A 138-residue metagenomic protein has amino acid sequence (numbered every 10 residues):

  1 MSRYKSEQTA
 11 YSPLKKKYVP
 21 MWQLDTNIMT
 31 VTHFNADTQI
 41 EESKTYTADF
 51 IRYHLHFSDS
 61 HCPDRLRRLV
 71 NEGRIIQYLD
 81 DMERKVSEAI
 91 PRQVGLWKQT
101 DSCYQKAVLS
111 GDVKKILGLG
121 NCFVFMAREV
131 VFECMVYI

Functional and structural regions predicted by a protein language model:
M1, T45-A48, C103-A107: General structural signal for secondary-structure boundaries
M1-S2, I28-A36, N121, E129: Long, non-globular targeting/processing and low-complexity regions
S2-V19: Ligand/cofactor pocket segment of small-molecule handling proteins
Y18-R74: Short N-terminal mixed-charge amphipathic segments
H54-G111: Aromatic-anchored, charged helix-turn/loop surface patch used as a conserved interaction hotspot
Q99-I138: C-terminal charged interaction modules
